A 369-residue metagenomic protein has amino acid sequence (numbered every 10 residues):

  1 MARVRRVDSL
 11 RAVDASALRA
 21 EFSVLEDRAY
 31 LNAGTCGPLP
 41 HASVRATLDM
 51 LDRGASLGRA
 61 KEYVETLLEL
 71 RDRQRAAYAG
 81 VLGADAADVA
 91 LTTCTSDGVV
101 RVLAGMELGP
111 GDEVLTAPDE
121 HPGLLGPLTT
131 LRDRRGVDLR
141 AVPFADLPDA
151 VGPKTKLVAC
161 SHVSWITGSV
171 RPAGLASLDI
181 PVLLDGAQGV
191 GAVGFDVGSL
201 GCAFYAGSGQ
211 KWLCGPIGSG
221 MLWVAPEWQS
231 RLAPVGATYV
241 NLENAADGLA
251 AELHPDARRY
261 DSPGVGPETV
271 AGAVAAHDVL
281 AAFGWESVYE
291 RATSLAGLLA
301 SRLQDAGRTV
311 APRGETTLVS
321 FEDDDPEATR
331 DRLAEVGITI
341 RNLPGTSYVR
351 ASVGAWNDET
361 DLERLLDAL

Functional and structural regions predicted by a protein language model:
A2-L369: Pyridoxal 5′-phosphate
